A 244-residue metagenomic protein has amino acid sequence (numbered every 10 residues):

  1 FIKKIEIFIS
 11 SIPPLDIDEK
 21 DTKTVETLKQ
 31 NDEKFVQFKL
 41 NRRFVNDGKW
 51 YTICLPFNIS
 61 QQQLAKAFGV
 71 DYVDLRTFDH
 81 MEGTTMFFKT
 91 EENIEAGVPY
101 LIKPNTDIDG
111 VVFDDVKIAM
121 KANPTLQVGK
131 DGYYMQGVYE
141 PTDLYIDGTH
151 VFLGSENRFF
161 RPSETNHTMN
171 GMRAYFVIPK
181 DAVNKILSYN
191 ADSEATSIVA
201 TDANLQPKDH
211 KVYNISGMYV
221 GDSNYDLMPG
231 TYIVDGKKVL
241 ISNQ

Functional and structural regions predicted by a protein language model:
I2, I7-F68, K89-R158, S163-V199 (+1 more regions): A short, polar beta-strand/turn micro-motif
G69-G83: Solvent-exposed beta-strand/loop surfaces of large extracellular or lumenal domains
D74-T77, E194-Q244: C-terminal outer-membrane/trafficking sorting elements
T84-K89, V220: Short alpha-helix capping/helix-loop boundary micro-motifs
